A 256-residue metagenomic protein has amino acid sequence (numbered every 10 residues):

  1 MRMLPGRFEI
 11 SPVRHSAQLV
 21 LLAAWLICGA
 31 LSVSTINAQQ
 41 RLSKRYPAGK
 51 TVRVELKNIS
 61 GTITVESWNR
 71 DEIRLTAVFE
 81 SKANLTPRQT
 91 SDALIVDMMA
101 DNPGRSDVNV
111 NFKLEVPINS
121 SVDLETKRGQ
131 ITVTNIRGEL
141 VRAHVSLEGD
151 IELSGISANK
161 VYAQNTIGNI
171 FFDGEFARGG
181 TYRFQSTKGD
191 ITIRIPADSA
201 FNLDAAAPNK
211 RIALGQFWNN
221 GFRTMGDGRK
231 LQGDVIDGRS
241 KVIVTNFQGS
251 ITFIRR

Functional and structural regions predicted by a protein language model:
M1-R256: Intrinsically disordered, low-complexity terminal regions
